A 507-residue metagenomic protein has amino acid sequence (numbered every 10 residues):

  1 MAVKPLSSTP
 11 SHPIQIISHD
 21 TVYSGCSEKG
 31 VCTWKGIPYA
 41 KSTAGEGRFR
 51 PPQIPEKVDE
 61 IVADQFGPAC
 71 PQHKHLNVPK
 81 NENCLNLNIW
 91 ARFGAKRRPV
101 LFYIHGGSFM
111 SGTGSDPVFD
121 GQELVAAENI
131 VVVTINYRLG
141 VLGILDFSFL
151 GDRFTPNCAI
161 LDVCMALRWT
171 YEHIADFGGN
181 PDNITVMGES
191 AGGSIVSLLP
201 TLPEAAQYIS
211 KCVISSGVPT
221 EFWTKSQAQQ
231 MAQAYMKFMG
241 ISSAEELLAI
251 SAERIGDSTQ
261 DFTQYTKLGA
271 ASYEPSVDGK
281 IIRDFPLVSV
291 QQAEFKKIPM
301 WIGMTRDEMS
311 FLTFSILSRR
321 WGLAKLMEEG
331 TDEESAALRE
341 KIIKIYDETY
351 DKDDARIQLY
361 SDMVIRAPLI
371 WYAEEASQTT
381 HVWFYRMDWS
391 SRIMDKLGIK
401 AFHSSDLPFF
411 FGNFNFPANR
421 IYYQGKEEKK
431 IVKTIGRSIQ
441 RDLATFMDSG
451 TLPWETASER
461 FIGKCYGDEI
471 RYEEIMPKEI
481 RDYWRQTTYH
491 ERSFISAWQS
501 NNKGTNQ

Functional and structural regions predicted by a protein language model:
A2-C158, P181, G269, I421-I439 (+2 more regions): Non-catalytic accessory segments of hydrolases
K29, T33-E56, F314-E334, R460-R471: Short Gly/aromatic-enriched secondary-structure transition segments
C32, E82-L85, L161-R168, S194 (+4 more regions): A structural signal for well-ordered alpha-helical segments within the folded catalytic domains of diverse enzymes
K74-A244, D261, V290-T313: Serine-hydrolase-like catalytic core of hydrolytic proteins
L101, C164-L167, Y171, S197 (+10 more regions): Non-transmembrane alpha-helical segments in soluble domains of secreted/periplasmic/extracellular proteins
R138-G140, S190-A191, R386-S391, S458-D468: Short, solvent-exposed turn/loop segments enriched in Gly/Ser/Thr/Pro and often Arg
K211, R254-K430, D442, S449: Substrate-gating cap/lid region and adjacent catalytic-acid/histidine neighborhood within extracellular/lumenal
A244-E245, T380-R386, L452-A457: Acidic/polar loop patches that form or flank catalytic/metal-binding clefts of enzymes that bind anionic ligands
